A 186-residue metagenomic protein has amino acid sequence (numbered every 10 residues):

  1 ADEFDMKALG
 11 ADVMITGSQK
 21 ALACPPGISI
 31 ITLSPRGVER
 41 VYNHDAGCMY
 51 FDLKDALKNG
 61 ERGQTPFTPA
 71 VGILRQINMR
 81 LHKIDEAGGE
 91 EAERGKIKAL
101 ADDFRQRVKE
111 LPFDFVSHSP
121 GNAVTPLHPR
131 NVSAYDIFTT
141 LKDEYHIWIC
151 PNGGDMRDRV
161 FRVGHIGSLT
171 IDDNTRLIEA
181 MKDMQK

Functional and structural regions predicted by a protein language model:
A1-G17: Conserved PLP phosphate-binding loop immediately N-terminal to the Schiff-base lysine helix in PLP-dependent enzymes
D5-L9, A21-P25, T68, S117 (+1 more regions): Solvent-exposed alpha-helices and their adjacent loops that cap or buttress functional pockets in soluble metabolic
A21-Q106: Active-site C-terminal subdomain of aminotransferase-like
A87-I97, P112-H118, N152-G154: Flexible, glycine/charged-enriched surface loops at secondary-structure junctions
F113-E144: Conserved PLP-binding catalytic core of the aspartate aminotransferase-like
D143-I149, K182-K186: A common structural junction motif
D155, R159-K186: PLP-dependent enzyme catalytic core of the Aspartate aminotransferase-like
